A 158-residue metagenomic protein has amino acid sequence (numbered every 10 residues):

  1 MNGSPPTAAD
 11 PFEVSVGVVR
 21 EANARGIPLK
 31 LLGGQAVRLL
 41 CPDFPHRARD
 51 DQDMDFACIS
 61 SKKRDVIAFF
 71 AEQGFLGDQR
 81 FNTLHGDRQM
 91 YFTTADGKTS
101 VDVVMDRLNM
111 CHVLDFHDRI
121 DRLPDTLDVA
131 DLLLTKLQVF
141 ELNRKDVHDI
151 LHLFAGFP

Functional and structural regions predicted by a protein language model:
M1-L32, L39: Helical scaffold of the NTase/Pol beta-like nucleotidyltransferase catalytic core
G17-E21, F69, G156: Alpha-helical scaffold elements within enzyme catalytic domains, especially in hydrolases
L39-D43, C111-L114: A short, acidic/glycine-rich surface segment
P42-V66, F70, I150: Catalytic metal-binding acidic patch
I67, E72-H112: Conserved catalytic core of two-metal-ion nucleotidyltransferases
M105-P158: Catalytic cores of NTP-dependent nucleotidyl/adenyl transfer enzymes across multiple folds
